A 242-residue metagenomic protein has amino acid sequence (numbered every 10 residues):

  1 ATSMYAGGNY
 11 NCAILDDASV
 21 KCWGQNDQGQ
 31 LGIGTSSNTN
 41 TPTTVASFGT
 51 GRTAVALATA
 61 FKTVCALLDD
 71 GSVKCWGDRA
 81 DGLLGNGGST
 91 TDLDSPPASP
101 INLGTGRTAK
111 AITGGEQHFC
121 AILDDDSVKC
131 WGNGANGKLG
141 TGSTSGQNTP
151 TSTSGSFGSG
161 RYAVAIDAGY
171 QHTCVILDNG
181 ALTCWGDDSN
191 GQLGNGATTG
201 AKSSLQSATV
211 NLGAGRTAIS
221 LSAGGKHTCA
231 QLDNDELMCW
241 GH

Functional and structural regions predicted by a protein language model:
A1-N9, H242: Short intrinsically disordered, low-complexity coil segments enriched in acidic
T2, C12, K21, G29 (+17 more regions): Conserved positions within tandem-repeat grammars
G7-G8, T53, A60-F61, T108 (+5 more regions): Beta-rich catalytic cores
Y10-A13, C22, T63-A66, C75 (+6 more regions): Conserved core positions of repeat-based scaffolds
G24-T41, W76-S95, K129-P150, W185-S204 (+1 more regions): Short glycine/serine- and acidic-residue-enriched loop/turn motifs that recur at repeat junctions
